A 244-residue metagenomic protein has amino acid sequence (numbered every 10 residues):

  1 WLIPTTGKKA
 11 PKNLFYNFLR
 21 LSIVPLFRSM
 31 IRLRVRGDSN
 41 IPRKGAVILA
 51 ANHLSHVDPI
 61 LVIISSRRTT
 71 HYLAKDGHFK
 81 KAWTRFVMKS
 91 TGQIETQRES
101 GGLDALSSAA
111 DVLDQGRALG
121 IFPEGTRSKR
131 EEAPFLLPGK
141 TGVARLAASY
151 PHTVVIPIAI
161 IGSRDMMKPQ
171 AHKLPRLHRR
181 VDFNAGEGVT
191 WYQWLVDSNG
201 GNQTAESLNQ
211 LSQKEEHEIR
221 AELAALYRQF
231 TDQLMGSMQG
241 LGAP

Functional and structural regions predicted by a protein language model:
W1-G7, P11, L106-P244: Non-catalytic C-terminal accessory region of glycerolipid acyltransferases and related lyso-lipid remodeling enzymes
L2-N40, L61, R68, A82-T91: A transmembrane-helix-recognition feature enriched in membrane-embedded lipid enzymes and envelope glyco-/phospholipid
I31, E99-L103, L136-L137: A conditional alpha-helix N-cap/helix-loop micro-motif detector
L33-V35, Q93, V155, F183: Generic structural signal for residues in well-ordered beta-strands
G37, A50-N52, A74-K75, F122-E124 (+1 more regions): A secondary-structure boundary/capping signal
S39, D76, Q97, A159 (+1 more regions): Residues at the C-termini of beta-strands that transition into short coil/loop
S39-P42, A110-D111: Short amphipathic alpha-helix with an adjacent loop that forms part of the alpha/beta core around
R43-G101: Catalytic core of membrane glycerolipid acyltransferases/transacylases, capturing the structured, soluble-facing
